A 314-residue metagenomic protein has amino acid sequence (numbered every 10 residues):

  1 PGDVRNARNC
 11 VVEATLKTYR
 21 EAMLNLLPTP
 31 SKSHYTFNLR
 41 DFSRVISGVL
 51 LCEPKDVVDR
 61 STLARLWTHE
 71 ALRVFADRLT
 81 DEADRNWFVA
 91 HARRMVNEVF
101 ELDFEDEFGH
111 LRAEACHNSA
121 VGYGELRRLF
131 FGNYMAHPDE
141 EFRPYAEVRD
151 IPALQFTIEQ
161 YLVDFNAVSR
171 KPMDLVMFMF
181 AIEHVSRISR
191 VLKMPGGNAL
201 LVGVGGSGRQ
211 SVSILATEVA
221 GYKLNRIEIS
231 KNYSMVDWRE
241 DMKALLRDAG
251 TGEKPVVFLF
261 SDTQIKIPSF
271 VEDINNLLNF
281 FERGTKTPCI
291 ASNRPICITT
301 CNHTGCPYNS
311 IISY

Functional and structural regions predicted by a protein language model:
P1-P195, Y314: Alpha-helical lid/collar subdomain of P-loop NTPases
P195-A199, K254-V256: Pre-Walker A (Motif I) flank of P-loop NTPase domains
G197-E228: Walker A/P-loop
V204, R226-Y233, F260-T263: A short hydrophobic beta-strand->loop->alpha-helix junction that borders the nucleotide-binding pocket of P-loop NTPases
E228-G250: Short glycine-rich substrate-engagement loop in P-loop NTPases that contacts/grips substrate
A244-P268: Conserved nucleotide-sensing/catalytic segment adjacent to the nucleotide-binding pocket in NTP-handling enzymes
L259-C289: Conserved AAA+/SF3 P-loop NTPase catalytic/coupling segment centered on the Walker-B
I290-S313: N-terminal low-complexity segments that are often proline-rich with Ser/Thr-Pro
